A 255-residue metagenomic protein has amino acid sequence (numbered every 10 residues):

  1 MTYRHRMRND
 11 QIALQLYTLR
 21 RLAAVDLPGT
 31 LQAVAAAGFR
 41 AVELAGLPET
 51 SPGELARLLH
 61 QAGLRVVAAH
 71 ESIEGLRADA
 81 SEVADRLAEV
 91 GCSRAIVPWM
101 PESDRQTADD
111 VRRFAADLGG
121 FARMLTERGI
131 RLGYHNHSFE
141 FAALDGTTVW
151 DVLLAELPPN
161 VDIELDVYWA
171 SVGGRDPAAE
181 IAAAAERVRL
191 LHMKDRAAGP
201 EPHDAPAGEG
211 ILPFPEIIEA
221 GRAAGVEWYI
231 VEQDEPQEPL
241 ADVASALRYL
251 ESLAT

Functional and structural regions predicted by a protein language model:
T2-S93, E251-T255: N-terminal pre-domain/capping segments
D10-Q15, V42-L44, V66-E71, A95-V97 (+4 more regions): Hydrophobic faces of well-ordered beta-strands that scaffold small-molecule active sites in alpha/beta enzyme cores
L14, V34, V42, L59 (+8 more regions): Conserved, mostly hydrophobic/aromatic
V25, L125-F214: Acidic/histidine-rich catalytic cores of soluble enzymes
Q32, A41, P48, I73-D162 (+2 more regions): Active-site acidic/histidine proton-transfer and metal-coordination neighborhood in alpha/beta enzyme cores
E209-I218, A224-V231: H/E-rich (His + Asp/Glu) clusters that bind or coordinate divalent metals
I230-P239: A short, acidic, flexible beta-alpha connecting loop/helix-capping segment that sits on the rim of active
E238-T255: C-terminal helical cap(s) of enzyme catalytic domains, especially alpha/beta-barrels
